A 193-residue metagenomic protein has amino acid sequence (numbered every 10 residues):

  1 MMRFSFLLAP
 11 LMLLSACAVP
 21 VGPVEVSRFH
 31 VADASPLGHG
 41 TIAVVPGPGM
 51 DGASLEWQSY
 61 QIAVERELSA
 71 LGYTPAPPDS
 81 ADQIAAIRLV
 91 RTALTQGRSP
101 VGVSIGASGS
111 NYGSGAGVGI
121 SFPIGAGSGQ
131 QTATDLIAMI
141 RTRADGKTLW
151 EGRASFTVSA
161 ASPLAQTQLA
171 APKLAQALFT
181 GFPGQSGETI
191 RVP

Functional and structural regions predicted by a protein language model:
M1-C17: Sec-dependent bacterial lipoprotein signal peptides
C17-L71, G187-P193: A structural "domain/chain start" motif
A18-A34, G127-P193: C-terminal/domain-edge helix-coil "capping" segments
L37-H39, L68, S80-A86, Q131-L136 (+1 more regions): Extracytoplasmic
G49-M50, R91-L94, F156-T157: Solvent-exposed loop/turn segments at secondary-structure junctions within structured extracellular/periplasmic domains
V64-P75, L89, A93, I140 (+3 more regions): Sec/Tat-exported extracytoplasmic proteins
A76-Q96, P193: Acidic helix-start/capping segments at beta-turn-to-alpha-helix junctions
R88-D145: Surface-exposed short loop/turn segments
